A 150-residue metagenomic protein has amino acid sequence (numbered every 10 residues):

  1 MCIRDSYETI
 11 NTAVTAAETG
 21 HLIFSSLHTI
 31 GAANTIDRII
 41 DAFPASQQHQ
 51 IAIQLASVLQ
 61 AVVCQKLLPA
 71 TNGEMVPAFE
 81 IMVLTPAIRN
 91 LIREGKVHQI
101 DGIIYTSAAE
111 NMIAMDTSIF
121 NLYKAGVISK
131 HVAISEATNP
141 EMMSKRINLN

Functional and structural regions predicted by a protein language model:
R4-N150: Short, flexible helix-loop junctions that flank or precede catalytic/ligand sites
